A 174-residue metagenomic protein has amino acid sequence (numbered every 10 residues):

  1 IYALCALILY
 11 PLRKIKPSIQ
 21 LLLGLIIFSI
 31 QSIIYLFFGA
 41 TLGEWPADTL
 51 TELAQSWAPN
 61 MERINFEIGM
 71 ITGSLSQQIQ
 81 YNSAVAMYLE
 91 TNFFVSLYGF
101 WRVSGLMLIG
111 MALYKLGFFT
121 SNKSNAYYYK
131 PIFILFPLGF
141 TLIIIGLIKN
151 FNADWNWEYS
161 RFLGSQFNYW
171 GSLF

Functional and structural regions predicted by a protein language model:
I1-F38: Internal alpha-helical transmembrane segments
Y2, A6, R102-M111, L173-F174: Hydrophobic cores of alpha-helical transmembrane segments in multi-pass inner/ER membrane proteins, independent
A3, G24, G105, G139 (+2 more regions): Small-residue hotspots
I8-L23, A112-I134: Solvent-exposed interhelical
I26-I109: Long hydrophobic alpha-helical segments that form multi-pass transmembrane helix bundles in integral membrane proteins
F28-L36, P137-G146: Aromatic-anchored segments of alpha-helical transmembrane domains
L147-W157: Juxtamembrane "helix-exit" motif on the non-cytosolic side of transmembrane helices
W157-F174: Alpha-helical transmembrane segments of multi-pass integral membrane proteins
